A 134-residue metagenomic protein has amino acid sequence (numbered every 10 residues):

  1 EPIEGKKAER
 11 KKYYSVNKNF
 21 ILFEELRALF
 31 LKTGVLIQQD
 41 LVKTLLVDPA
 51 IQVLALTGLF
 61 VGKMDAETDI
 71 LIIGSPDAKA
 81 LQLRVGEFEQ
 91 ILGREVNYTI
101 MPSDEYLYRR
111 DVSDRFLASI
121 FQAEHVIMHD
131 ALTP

Functional and structural regions predicted by a protein language model:
E1-A50, F60-D65, P76-P134: Catalytic core of pol beta-like nucleotidyltransferases
E67-D69: Short, surface-exposed connector motifs at secondary-structure boundaries
L71-S75: Short hydrophobic/aromatic beta-strand micro-patches that form the beta-sheet surface supporting nucleotide- or nucleic
